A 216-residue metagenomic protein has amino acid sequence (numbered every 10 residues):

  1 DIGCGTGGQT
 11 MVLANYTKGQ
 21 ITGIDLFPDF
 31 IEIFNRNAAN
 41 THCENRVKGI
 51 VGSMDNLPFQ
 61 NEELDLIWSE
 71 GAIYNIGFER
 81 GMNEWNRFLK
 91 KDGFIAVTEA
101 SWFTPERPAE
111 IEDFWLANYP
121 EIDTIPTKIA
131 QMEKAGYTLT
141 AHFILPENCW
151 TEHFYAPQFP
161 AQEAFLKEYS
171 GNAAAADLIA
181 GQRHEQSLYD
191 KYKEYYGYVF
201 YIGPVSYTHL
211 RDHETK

Functional and structural regions predicted by a protein language model:
T6-N56: Class I SAM-dependent methyltransferase SAM/SAH-binding core
D55-L66: A short acidic, Gly/Pro-enriched loop at the edge of an enzyme's catalytic core that lines a small-molecule cofactor
L66-E79: A short SAM/SAH-binding and catalytic strip from SAM-dependent methyltransferases
R80-F94: A short glycine-rich, Lys/Arg-flanked "PGG" loop and its adjoining helix->strand segment in the class I
A100-Y119: Short, glycine-/aromatic-enriched active-site segment of Class I SAM-dependent methyltransferases
E121-G136: Short alpha-helix
L145-K193: C-terminal helical/coil "lid" or tail adjacent to the Rossmann-like core of SAM-dependent
T208-T215: Conserved small/polar residues in nucleotide/adenosyl-binding loops
